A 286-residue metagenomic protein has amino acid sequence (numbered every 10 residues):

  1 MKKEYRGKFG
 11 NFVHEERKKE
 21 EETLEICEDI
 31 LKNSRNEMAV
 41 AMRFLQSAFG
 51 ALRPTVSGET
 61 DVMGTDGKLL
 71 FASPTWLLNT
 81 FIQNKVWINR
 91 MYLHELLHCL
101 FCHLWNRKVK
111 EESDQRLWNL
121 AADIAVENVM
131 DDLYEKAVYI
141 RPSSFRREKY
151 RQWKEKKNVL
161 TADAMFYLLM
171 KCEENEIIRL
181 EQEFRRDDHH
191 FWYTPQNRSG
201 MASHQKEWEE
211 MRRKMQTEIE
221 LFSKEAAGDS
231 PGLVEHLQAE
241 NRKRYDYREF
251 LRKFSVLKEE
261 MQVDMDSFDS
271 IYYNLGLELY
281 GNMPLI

Functional and structural regions predicted by a protein language model:
M1-Y92, L96-K136: Basic/hydrophobic alpha-helical interface regions
A39-A41, L45-P54, H94, E207-S223 (+1 more regions): Amphipathic repeat-derived elements
V129-L285: Negatively charged
